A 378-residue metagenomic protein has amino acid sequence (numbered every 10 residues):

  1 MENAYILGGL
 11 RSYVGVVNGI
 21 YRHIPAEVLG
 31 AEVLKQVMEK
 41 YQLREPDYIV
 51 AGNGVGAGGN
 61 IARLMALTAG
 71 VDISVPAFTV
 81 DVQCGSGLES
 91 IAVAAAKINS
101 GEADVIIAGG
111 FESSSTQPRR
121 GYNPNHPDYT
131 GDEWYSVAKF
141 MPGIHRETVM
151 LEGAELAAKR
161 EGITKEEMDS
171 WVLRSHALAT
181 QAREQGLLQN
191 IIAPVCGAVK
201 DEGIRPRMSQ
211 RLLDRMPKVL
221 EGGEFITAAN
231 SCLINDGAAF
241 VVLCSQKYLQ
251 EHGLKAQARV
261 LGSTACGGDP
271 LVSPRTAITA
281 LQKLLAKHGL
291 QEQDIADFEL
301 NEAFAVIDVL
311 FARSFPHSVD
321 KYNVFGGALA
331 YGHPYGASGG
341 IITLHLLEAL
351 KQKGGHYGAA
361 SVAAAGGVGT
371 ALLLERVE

Functional and structural regions predicted by a protein language model:
M1-A26, K159, R211-P274, T279 (+5 more regions): Condensing-enzyme catalytic core mediating Claisen C-C bond formation in acyl metabolism
R11, H23-E32, E167-E251, S314 (+1 more regions): N-terminal extracellular/periplasmic Venus flytrap/periplasmic-binding protein-like
R22-G85, E89-V93, K97-I98, A103-V105 (+5 more regions): Conserved beta-ketoacyl condensing-enzyme motif
A26-Y41, I61-M65, S90, M150-A157 (+4 more regions): Short, well-ordered amphipathic alpha-helical segments that serve as non-catalytic structural scaffolds within diverse
K35-D47, A157, E161-G162, L249-A256 (+2 more regions): Phosphate/pyrophosphate-binding loops at sites that engage ATP/ADP/AMP, CoA/4′-phosphopantetheine, polyphosphate
N53-A103, I144-V149, R207-L233, S314-I342 (+2 more regions): Conserved catalytic cysteine-centered active-site region of acyl-thioester-dependent Claisen-condensing enzymes
V82-E112, A158-L187, V241-K247, P334-G355 (+1 more regions): Active-site-proximal alpha-helical scaffold in enzymes
E155, L261-A330: Active-site pocket-lining segment
